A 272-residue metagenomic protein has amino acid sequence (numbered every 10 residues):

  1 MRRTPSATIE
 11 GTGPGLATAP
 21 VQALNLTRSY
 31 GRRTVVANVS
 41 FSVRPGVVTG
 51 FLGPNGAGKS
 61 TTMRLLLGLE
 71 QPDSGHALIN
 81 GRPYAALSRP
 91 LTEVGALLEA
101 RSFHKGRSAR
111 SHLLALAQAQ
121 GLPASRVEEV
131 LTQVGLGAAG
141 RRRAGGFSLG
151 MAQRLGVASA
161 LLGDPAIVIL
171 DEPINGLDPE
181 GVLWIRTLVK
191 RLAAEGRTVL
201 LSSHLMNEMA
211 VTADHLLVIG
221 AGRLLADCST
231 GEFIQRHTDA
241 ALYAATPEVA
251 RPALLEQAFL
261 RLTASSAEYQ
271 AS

Functional and structural regions predicted by a protein language model:
M1-T27, A267-S272: ABC-family P-loop ATPase nucleotide-binding domain
P5-G13, E129, G231, Q235: Short, flexible cytosolic linker that couples an ABC transmembrane/permease module to its adjacent nucleotide-binding
T18-V21, R28-L201, M206-G220, L225-A226: ABC transporter nucleotide-binding domains
L69, R236, A258, L262: Mobile ATP-lid/nucleotide-binding loop of the nucleotide-binding subdomain
N80, Q118-G121, L217, T230 (+2 more regions): A generic structural signal for secondary-structure junctions that act as hinges or helix/strand caps at the edges
R223-E256: Conserved beta-strand-loop-alpha-helix hinge in the C-terminal portion of ABC ATPase nucleotide-binding domains
T246-S272: Non-catalytic connector elements of ABC transporters
